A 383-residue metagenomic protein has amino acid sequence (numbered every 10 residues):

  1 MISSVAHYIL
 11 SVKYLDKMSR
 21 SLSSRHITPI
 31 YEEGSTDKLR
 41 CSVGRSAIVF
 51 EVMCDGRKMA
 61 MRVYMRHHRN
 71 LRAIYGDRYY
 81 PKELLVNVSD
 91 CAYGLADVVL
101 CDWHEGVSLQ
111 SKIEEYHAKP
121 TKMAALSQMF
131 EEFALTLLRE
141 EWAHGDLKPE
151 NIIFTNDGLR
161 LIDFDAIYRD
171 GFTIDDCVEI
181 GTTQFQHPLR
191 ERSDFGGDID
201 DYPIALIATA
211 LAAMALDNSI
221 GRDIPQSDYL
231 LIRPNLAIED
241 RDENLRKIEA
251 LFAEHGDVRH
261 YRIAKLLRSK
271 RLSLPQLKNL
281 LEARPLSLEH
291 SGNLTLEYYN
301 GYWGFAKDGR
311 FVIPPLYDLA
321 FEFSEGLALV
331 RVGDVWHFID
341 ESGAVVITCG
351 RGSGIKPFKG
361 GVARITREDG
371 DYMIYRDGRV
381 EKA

Functional and structural regions predicted by a protein language model:
M1-L39: Juxta-kinase regulatory segment immediately upstream of eukaryotic protein kinase catalytic domains
S3, A213-L288: Helical subdomain adjoining the active site within ATP-dependent kinase catalytic cores
K38-L39, R45-P81: ATP-binding glycine-rich loop module of kinase domains
R78-A124: Conserved structural core of kinase catalytic domains
A134, L138-F154: Catalytic-loop of the protein kinase fold
T155-E179: Activation segment/activation loop of eukaryotic-type protein kinase catalytic domains
D175-L189: Conserved activation segment of eukaryotic-like protein kinases, specifically the C-terminal portion of the activation
L286-A383: Residue-level detector of conserved, function-critical positions
